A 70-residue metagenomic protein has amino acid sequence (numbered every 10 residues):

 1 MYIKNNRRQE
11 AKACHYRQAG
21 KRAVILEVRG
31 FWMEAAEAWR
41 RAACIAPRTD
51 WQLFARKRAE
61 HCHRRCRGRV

Functional and structural regions predicted by a protein language model:
Y2-Q18: TPR-adjacent "capping" and linker segments in tetratricopeptide-repeat scaffold/adaptor proteins
N6-Q9, I45, T49: Flexible helix-coil transition and linker loops at the boundaries of alpha-helical arrays
E27-V28, P47: Hydrophobic/aromatic side-chain positions at a characteristic register within alpha-helices of tetratricopeptide repeats
W39-R40, A46: Inward-facing hydrophobic residues that define packing positions of alpha-helical scaffold repeats
A59-V70: Alpha-helical linker/edge segments of TPR/alpha-solenoid repeat scaffolds and analogous pre-/post-domain helices
